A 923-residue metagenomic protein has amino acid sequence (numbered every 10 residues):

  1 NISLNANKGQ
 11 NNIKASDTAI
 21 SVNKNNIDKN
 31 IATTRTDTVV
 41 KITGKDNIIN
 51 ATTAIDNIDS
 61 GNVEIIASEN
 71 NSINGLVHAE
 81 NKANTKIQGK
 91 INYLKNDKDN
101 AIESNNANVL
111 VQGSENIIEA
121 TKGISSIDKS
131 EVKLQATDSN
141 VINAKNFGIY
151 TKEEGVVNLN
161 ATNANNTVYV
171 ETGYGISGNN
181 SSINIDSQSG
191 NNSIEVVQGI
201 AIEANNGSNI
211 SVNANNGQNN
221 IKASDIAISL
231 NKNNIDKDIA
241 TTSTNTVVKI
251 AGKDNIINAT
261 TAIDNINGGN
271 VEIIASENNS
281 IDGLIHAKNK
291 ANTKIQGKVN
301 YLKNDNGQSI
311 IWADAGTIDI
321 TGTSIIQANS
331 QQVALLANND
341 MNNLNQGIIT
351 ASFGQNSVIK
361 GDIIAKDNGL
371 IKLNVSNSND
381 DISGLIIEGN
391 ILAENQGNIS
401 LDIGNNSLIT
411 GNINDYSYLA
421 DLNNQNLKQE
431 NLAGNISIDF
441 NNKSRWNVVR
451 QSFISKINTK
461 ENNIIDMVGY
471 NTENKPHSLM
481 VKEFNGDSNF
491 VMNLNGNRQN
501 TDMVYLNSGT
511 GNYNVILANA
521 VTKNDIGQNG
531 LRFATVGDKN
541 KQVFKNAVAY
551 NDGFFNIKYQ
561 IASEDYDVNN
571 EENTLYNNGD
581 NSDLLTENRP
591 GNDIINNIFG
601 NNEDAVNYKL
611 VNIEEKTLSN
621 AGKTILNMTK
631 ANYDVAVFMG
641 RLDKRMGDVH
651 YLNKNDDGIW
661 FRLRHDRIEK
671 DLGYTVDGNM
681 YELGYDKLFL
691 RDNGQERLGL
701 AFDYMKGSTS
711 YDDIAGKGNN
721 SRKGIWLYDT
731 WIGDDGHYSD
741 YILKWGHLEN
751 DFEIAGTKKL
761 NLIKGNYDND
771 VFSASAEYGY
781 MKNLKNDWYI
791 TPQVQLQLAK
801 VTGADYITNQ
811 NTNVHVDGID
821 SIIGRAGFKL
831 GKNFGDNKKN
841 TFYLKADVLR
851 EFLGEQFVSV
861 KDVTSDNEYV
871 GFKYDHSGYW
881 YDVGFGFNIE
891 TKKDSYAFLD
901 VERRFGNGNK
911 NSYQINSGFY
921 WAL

Functional and structural regions predicted by a protein language model:
I2-T18, T33-T34, T38-D56, I65-A79 (+20 more regions): Beta-strand-rich solenoid/repeat architectures in extracellular/passenger domains of polysaccharide-targeting enzymes
N11, N47, N71, N92 (+16 more regions): Outer-envelope beta-barrel architecture signal
G316, A328-S330, A337-D340, L344-S352 (+4 more regions): Extracellular beta-solenoid/beta-roll
S352, S376, D402-G404, D439 (+7 more regions): Structural signature of outer-membrane beta-barrel channels/translocons
D362, N390, N412, V491 (+9 more regions): Residue-level detector of the transmembrane beta-barrel scaffold of outer-membrane proteins
E614-K785, I790, E902, N907: Outer membrane beta-barrel translocator domains of Type V secretion systems
G622, N627, D712-G718, E749-D768 (+2 more regions): Solvent-exposed, glycine/polar-rich loop segments of beta-barrel outer-membrane systems
L784, H815-L923: Outer membrane beta-barrel transmembrane domains
